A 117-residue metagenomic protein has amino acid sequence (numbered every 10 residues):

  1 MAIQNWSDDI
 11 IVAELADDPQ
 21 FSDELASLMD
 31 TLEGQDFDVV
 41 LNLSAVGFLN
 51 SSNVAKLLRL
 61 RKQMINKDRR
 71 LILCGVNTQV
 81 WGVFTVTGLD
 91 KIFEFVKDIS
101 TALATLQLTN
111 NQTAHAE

Functional and structural regions predicted by a protein language model:
M1-A13, E24: Short beta-strand/loop segment at the start of cytosolic alpha/beta domains
S7, S44, S100: Conserved catalytic submotifs in the C-terminal HATPase_c
D9-I10, K67, Q112: Short linear motifs in intrinsically disordered/low-complexity regions
I10, P19, S100: Residue-level detector of flexible, active-site-proximal loop/helix-junction positions within diverse enzyme catalytic
L15-D17: Structural motif
P19-F93: Amphipathic alpha-helical interaction surfaces in cytosolic regulatory modules
F95-E117: A charged, well-structured terminal subsegment
